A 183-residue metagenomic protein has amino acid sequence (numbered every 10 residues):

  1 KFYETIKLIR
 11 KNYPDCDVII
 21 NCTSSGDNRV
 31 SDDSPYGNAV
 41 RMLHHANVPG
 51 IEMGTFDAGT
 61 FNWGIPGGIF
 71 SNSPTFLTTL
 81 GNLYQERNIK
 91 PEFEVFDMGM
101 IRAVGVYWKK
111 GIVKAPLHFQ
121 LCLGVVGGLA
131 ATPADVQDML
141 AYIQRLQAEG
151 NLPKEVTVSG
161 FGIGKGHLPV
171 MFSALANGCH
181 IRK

Functional and structural regions predicted by a protein language model:
K1, G54, V104, A174: Conserved, mostly hydrophobic/aromatic
F2-S24, T79-E86, M139-P153: Alpha-helix-loop-beta-strand connector modules within alpha/beta enzyme cores
F2-S71: Active-site beta->alpha loop and helix N-cap motifs at the rims of alpha/beta catalytic domains
D17-N21, I51-T55, N88-E92, K114-Q120 (+2 more regions): Structural preference for beta-strand elements that scaffold enzyme active sites
N21-R29, G59-F61, E94-M98, C122-V126 (+1 more regions): Active-site beta-loop-alpha junctions enriched in small/polar residues
P49, G111-I112, G150: Short glycine-centered helix-capping/turn motifs at secondary-structure transition points
I69-S73, L80, V95-M98, R102 (+4 more regions): Conserved mixed alpha/beta catalytic, RNA-binding, or beta-rich assembly cores of soluble enzyme, regulatory
Q147-K183: C-terminal alpha-helical cap/extension of soluble enzyme domains
